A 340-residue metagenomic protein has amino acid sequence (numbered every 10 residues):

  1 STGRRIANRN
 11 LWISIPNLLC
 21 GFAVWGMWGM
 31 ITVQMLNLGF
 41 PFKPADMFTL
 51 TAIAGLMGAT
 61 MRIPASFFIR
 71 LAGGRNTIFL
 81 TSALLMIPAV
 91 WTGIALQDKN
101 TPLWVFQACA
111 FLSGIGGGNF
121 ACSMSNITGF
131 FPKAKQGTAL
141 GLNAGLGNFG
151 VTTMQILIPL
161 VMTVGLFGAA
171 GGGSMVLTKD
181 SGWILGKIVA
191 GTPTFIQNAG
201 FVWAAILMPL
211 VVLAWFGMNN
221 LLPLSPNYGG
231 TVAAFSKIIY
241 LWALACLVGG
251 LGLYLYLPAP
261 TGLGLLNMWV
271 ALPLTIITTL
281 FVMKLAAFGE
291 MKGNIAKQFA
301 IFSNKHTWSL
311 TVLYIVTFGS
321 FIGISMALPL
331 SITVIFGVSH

Functional and structural regions predicted by a protein language model:
R9-F42, M154-I158, I324-P329: Extracytoplasmic
W28-V33, A245-W269, N304-H340: Extracytoplasmic gate region of multi-pass secondary transporters
T49-I69: Central cavity-lining transmembrane alpha-helices of secondary-active solute carriers, predominantly the Major
A83-K99: C-terminal ends and interior cores of transmembrane alpha-helices in multi-pass membrane transporters/permeases
P102-G118, I315: Hydrophobic core of transmembrane alpha-helices in multi-pass small-molecule transporters, especially MFS/SLC-type
G117, G137-F167: Glycine-rich segments within core transmembrane alpha-helices of 12-TM secondary carriers
G118-P132: Intracellular juxtamembrane helix-capping segments at the cytosolic ends of symmetry-related transmembrane helices
A204-N227, L241-P260, A271-K292: C-terminal membrane-cytosol helix-exit motif in multi-pass small-molecule transporters
